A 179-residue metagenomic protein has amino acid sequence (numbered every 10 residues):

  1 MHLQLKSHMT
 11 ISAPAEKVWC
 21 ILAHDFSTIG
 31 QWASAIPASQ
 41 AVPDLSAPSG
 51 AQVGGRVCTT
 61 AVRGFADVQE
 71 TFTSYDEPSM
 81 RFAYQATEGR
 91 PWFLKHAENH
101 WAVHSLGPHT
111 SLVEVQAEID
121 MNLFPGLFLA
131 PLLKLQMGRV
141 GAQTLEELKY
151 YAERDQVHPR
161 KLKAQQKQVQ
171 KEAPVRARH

Functional and structural regions predicted by a protein language model:
M1-L3, G64, K95, H109: Residue-level preference for beta-strand/loop junctions
M1-P48, P174-H179: Hydrophobic ligand-binding cavity/cleft-lining segments
S7-M9, V68-S74, A97-S105: Hydrophobic/aromatic beta-strand elements that line small-molecule binding cavities or substrate pockets in beta-rich
S12-E16, D76, L106-P108: Short loop segments at secondary-structure junctions
G30, Q40-W92, L112, Q143-Q166 (+1 more regions): Glycine-rich portal/gate segments that line the openings of hydrophobic small-molecule binding cavities
A35-P43, T59, H96, V103-H104: Hydrophobic, well-ordered secondary-structure segments that either form specific early membrane-associated helices used
A86-Q143, Y150, P159: Beta-strand/loop substructures that line and gate deep hydrophobic ligand-binding cavities in soluble
